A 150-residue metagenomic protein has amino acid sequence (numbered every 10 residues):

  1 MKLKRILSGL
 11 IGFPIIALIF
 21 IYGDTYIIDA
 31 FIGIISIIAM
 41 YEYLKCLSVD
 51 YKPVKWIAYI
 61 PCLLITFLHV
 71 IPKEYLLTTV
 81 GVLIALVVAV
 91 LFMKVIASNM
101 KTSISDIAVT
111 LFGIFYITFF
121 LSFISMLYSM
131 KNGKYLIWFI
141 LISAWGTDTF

Functional and structural regions predicted by a protein language model:
K2-F150: Membrane-embedded alpha-helical bundles of polytopic integral membrane proteins
